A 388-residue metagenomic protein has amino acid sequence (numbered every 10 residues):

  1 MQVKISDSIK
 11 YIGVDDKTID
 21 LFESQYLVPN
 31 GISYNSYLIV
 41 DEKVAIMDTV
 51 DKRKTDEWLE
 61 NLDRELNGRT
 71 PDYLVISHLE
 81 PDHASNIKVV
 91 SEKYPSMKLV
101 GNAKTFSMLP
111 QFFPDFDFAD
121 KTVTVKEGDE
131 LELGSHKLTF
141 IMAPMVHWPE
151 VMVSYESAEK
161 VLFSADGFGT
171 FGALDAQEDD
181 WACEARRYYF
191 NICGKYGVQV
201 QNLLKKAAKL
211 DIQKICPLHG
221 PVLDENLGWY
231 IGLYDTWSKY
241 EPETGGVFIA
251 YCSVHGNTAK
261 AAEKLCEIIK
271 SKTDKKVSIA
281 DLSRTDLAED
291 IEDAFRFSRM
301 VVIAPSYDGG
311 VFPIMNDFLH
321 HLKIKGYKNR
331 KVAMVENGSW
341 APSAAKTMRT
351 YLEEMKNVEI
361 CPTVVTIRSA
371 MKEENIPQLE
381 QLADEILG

Functional and structural regions predicted by a protein language model:
Q2-L62, V153-E156, K160-S164, T258: Conserved beta-strand hairpin/beta-sheet module of binuclear metal-dependent hydrolase folds, prominently
K4-D7, G101-V151, Y196-N202: Metallo-beta-lactamase
L38, V153-C216, D224-Y251: Metal-dependent phosphodiesterase/nuclease catalytic metal-binding core
E42, R53-V100: Active-site metal-binding motif and surrounding structural segment of the metallo-beta-lactamase
K43-A45, Y73, H136, K160-F163 (+3 more regions): Structural motif
M47-T49, P71-L79, L99-N102, L162-D166 (+1 more regions): Active-site neighborhood of phospho(di)ester-bond hydrolases with catalytic His/Asp-centered motifs
L174-I215, H219-V222, K264-A280, D290-G388: FMN-binding flavodoxin-like domain, especially the glycine-rich phosphate-binding loop
A250-S271: Short, charged N-terminal beta->alpha structural module
